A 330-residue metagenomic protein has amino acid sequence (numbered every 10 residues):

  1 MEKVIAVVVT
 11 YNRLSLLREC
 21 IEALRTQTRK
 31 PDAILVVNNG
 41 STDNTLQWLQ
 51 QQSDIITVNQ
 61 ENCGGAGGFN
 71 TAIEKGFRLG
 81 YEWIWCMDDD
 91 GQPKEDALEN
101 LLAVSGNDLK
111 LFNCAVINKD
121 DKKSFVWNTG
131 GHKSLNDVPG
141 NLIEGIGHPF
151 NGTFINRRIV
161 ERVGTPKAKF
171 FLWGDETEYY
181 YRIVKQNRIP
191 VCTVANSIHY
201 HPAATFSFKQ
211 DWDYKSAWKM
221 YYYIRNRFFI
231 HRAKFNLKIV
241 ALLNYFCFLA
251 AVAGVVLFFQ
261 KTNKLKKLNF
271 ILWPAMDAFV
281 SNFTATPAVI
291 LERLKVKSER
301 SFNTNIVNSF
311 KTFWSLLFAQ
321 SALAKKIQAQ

Functional and structural regions predicted by a protein language model:
M1-A23: N-proximal low-complexity "stem/linker" segments adjacent to membrane-targeting elements
E22-P31: Short, acidic, metal-binding catalytic loop of nucleotide-sugar glycosyltransferases
A23, N38-Q47, G91: A conserved acidic beta->alpha catalytic loop
L49-K75: Conserved donor nucleotide-binding strand/loop of the catalytic core
Y81-D90: Short beta-strand-to-loop acidic/aromatic patch adjacent to the donor-nucleotide binding site
D96-V126: Conserved donor NDP-sugar-binding/catalytic core segment of glycosyltransferases
T153, I159-G164, K169-N196: A short, conserved alpha-helix in the catalytic core of glycosyltransferases
N236-Q330: Non-catalytic, C-terminal membrane-associated alpha-helical segments of glycosyltransferases
